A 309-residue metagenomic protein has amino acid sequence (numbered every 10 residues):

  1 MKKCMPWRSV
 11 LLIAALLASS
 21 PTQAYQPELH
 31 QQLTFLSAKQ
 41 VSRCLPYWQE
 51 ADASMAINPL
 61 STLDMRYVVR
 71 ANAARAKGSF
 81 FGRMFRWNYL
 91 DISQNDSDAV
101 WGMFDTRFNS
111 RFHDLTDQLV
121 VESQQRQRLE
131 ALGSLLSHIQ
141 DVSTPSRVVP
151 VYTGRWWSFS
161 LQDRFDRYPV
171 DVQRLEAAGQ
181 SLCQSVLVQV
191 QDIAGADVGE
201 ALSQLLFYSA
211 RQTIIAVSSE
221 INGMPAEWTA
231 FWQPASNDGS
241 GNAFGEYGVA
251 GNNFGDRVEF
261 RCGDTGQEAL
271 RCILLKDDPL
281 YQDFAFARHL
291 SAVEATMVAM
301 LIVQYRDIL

Functional and structural regions predicted by a protein language model:
M1-K2, A24: Accessible peptide chain termini
K2-V10: Bacterial N-terminal signal peptides that target proteins for export
L11-L16: Hydrophobic helical h-region of N-terminal Sec-dependent signal peptides in bacterial secretory/periplasmic proteins
S19-P21: N-terminal signal peptide c-region/cleavage motif recognized by signal peptidases
Q23-E130, P145-L309: N-terminal, motif-rich segments that launch catalysis or mediate targeting to/interaction with membranes, typified by
R128-I139: Short alpha-helix carrying the canonical HExxH Zn2+-binding catalytic motif
Q140, T144: Short active-site segment of divalent metal-dependent hydrolases/proteases that encodes the spacing between
